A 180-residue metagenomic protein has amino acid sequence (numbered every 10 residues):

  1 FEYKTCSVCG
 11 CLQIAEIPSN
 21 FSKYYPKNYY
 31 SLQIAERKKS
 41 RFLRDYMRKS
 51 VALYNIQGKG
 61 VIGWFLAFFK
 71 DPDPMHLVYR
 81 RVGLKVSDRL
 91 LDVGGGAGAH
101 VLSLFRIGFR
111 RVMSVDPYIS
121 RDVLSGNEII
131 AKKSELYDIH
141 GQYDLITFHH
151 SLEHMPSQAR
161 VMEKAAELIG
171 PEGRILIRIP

Functional and structural regions predicted by a protein language model:
F1-V51: N-terminal juxtadomain amphipathic helix that follows a signal peptide/anchor or precedes a small N-terminal auxiliary
Y24, N28, F68, R81: Residues that form generic nucleotide/phosphate-binding pockets
I56-G58: Pre-Walker A segment
V61-F69: Class I SAM-dependent methyltransferase Rossmann-like catalytic core, especially the SAM/SAH-binding loop
P72-P180: Conserved SAM-binding loop
